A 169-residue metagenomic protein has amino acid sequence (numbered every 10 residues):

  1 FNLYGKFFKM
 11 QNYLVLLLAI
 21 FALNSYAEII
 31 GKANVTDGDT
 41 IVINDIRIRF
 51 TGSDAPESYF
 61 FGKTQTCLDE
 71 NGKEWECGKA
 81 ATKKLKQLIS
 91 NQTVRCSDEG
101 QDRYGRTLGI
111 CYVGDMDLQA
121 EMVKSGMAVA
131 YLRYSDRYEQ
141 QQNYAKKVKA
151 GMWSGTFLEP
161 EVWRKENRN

Functional and structural regions predicted by a protein language model:
F1-K9: Short, Lys/Arg-enriched N-terminal segments with co-localized hydrophobic residues within the first ~10-30 amino acids
G5-K6, A19-F21: Short non-domain terminal segments
Q11-L14, F21-N169: Small beta-barrel nucleic-acid-binding modules, primarily SNase/OB-fold domains and secondarily Tudor-like barrels
